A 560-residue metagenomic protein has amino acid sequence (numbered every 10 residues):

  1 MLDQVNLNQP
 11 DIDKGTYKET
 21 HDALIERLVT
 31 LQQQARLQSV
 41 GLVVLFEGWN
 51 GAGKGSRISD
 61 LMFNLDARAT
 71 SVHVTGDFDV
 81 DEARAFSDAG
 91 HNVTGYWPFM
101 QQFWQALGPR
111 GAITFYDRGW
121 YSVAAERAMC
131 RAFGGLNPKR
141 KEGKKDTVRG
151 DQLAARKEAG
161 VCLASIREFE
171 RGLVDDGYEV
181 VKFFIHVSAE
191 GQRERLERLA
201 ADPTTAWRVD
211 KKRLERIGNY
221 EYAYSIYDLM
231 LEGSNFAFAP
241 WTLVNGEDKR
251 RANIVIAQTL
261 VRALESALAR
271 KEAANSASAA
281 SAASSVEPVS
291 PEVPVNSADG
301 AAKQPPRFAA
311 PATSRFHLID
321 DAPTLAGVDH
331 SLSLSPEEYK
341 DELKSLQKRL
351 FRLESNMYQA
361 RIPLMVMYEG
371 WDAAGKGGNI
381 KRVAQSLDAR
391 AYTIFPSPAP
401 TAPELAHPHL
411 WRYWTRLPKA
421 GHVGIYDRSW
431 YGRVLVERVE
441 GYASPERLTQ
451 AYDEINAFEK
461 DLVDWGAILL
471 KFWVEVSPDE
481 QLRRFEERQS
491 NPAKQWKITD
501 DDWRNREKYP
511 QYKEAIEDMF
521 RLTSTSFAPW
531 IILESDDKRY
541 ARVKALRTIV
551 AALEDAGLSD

Functional and structural regions predicted by a protein language model:
M1-D560: Glycine-rich phosphate-binding loop of ATP-dependent small-molecule kinases
